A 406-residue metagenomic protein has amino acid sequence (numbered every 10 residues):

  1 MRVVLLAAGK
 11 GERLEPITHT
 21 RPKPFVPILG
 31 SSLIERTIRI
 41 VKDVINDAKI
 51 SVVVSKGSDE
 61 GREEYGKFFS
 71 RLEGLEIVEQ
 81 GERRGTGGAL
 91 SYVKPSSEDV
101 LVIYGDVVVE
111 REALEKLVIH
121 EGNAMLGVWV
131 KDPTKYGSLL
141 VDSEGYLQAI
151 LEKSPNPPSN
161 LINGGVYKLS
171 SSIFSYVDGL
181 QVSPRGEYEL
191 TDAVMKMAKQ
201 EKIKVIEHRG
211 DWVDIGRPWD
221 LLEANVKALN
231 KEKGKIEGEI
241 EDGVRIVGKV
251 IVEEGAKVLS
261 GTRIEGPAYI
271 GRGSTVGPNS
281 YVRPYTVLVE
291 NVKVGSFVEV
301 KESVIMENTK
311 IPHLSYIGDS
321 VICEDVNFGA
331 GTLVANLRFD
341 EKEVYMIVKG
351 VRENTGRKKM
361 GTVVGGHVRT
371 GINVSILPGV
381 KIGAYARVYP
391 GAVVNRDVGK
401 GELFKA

Functional and structural regions predicted by a protein language model:
R2-L5, R13, P27, S31-I103 (+1 more regions): Conserved N-terminal catalytic core of the sugar/cofactor nucleotidyltransferase
V26, G234, G238-E239, V244 (+19 more regions): Solenoid scaffold repeats with emphasis on beta-solenoid/beta-helix
I38-R39, V108-I119, F174: Short alpha-helix within the catalytic core of nucleotide-sugar-dependent glycosyltransferases
L101, E115-V118, S143-L229: Catalytic-core segments of class I nucleotidyltransferases/pyrophosphorylases that form NMP-activated intermediates
I103, V108-E110, L169, F328 (+1 more regions): Hydrophobic/aromatic residue at the end of a short beta strand that borders the catalytic acidic motif
E112-T134: Conserved donor-nucleotide/metal-binding helix-loop-beta segment in metal-dependent transferases, i.e., the alpha-helix
V182, E187-E189, M195-Y281: Extended, small-residue-rich solenoid/repeat segments and analogous flexible loops that form exposed scaffolds
G295-A406: Glycine-rich hexapeptide-repeat left-handed beta-helix
